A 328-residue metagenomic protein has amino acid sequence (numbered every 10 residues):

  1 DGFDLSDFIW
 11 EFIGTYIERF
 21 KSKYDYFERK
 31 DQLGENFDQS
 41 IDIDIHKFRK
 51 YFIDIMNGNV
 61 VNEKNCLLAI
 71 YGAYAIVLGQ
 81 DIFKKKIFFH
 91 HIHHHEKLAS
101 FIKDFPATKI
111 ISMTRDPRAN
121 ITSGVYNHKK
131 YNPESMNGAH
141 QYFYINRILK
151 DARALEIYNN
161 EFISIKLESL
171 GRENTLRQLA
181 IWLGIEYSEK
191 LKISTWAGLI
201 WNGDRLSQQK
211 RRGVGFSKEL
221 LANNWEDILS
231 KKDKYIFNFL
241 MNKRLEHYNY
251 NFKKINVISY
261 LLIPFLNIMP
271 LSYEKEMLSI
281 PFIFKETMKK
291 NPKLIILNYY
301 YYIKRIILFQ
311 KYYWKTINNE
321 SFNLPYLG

Functional and structural regions predicted by a protein language model:
D1-F89: PAPS-dependent sulfation machinery
V77-I82, K150-I163, L240, R244: A structural motif corresponding to the C-terminal end of an alpha-helix and its immediate exit/capping segment
H90-H93, S100-V125: Conserved phosphate-donor/acceptor-positioning beta-strand/loop module used by diverse small-molecule
H95-A99, R172-N174: Short, well-ordered alpha-helical microsegments
Y126-Y144: Lumenal/extracellular "mature" regions of secretory-pathway glycan-modifying transferases
A154-K231: The conserved 3'-phosphoadenosine-5'-phosphosulfate
L221-L327: C-terminal accessory extensions appended to soluble enzyme cores
